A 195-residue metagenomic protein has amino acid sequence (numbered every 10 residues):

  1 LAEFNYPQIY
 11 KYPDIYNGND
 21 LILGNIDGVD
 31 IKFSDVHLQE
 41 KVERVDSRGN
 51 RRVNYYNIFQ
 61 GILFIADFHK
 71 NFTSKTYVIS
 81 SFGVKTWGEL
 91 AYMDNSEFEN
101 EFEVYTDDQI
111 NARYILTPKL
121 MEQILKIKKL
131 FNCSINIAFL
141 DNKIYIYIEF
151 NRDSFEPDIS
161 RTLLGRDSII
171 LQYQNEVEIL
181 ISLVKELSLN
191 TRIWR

Functional and structural regions predicted by a protein language model:
L1-R195: Charged, low-complexity intrinsically disordered regions
